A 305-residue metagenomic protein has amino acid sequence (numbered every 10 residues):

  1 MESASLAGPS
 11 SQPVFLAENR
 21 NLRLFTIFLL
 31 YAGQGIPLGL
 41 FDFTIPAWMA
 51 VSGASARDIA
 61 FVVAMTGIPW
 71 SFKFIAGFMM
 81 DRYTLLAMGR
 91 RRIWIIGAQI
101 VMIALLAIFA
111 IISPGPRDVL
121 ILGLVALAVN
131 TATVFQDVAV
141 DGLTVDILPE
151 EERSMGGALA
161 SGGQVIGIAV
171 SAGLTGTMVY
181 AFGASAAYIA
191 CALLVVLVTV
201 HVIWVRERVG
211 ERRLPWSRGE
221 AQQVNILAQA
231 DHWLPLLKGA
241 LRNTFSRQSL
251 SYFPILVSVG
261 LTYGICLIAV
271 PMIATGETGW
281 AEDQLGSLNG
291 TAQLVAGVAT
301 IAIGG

Functional and structural regions predicted by a protein language model:
S5-N21, V209-S251: Juxtamembrane intracellular "pre-TM" segments in multi-pass secondary transporters
V14-S52, L127, F245-C266: Pair of pore-lining "gating" transmembrane helices in MFS-fold secondary transporters
P37, F43-D58, I268-G286: Short amphipathic helix-loop junctions that connect adjacent transmembrane helices in Major Facilitator Superfamily/SLC
I68-A76, S287-G305: Transmembrane alpha-helices of Major Facilitator/SLC transporters
P69-K73, S154-V179: Glycine-rich segments within core transmembrane alpha-helices of 12-TM secondary carriers
M88-I95, D118, T177-L194: A membrane-interface helix-boundary motif in multi-pass transporters
I95-R117: C-terminal ends and interior cores of transmembrane alpha-helices in multi-pass membrane transporters/permeases
G97-A104, S185-W204: Symmetry-related core transmembrane helices of the 12-TM Major Facilitator Superfamily/SLC fold
